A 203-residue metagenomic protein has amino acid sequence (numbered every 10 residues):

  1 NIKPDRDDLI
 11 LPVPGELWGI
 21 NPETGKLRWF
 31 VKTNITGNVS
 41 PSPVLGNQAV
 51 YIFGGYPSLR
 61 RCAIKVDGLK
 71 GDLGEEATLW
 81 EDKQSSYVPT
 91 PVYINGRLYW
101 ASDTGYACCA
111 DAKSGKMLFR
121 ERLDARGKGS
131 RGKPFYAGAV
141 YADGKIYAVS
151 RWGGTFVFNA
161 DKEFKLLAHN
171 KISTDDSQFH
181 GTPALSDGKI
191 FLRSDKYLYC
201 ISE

Functional and structural regions predicted by a protein language model:
N1-E203: Noncatalytic, solvent-exposed loop/strand surfaces of beta-propeller-type extracellular/periplasmic domains
